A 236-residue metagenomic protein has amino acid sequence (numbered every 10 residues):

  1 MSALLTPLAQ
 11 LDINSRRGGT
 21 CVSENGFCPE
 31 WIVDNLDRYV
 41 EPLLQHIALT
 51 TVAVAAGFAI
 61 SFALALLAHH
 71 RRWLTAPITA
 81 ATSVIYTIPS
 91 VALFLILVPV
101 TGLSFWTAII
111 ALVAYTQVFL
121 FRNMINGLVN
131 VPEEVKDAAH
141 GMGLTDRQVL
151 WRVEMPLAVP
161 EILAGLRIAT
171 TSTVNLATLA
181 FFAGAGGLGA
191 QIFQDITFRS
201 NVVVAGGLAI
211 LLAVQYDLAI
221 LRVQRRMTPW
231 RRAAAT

Functional and structural regions predicted by a protein language model:
L4-A53: Periplasmic/extracellular loop-to-transmembrane helix junction in inner-membrane transport proteins
R38-L49, L95-F119, N201-A205, A209: Loop-to-helix entry region at the N-terminal start of transmembrane alpha-helices in multi-pass membrane transporters
T51, A114, D146-L179, I210-L211: Transmembrane alpha-helices
A59-L64, T107-K136, V159, L163-V174 (+1 more regions): Membrane-embedded alpha-helices of multi-pass transport/permease systems
L64-L97, R122-N126, N130: Cytoplasmic-entry segments and transmembrane alpha-helices of multi-pass inner-membrane transporters
L128-A158, A185: Short helix-to-coil transition segments within interhelical loops that connect adjacent transmembrane helices
L188-Q224: Hydrophobic alpha-helical transmembrane segments of polytopic membrane proteins
Q224-T236: Short cytosolic juxtamembrane segments of multi-pass membrane proteins
